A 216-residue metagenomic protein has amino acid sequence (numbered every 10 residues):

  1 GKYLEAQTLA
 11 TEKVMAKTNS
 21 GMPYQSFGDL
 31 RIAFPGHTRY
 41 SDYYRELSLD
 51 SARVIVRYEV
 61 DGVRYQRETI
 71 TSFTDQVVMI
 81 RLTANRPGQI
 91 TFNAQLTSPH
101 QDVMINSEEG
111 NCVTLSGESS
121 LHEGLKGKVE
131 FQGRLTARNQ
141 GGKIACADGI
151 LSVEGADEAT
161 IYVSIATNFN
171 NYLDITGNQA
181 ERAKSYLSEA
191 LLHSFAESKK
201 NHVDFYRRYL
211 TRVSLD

Functional and structural regions predicted by a protein language model:
G1-D216: Aromatic-residue-lined binding/catalytic grooves and analogous aromatic/hydrophobic interfacial grooves in multimeric
